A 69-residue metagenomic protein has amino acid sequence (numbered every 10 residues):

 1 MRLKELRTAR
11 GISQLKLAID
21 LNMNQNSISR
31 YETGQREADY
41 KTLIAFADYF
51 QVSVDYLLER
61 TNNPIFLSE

Functional and structural regions predicted by a protein language model:
R2-D20, A45: Short basic helix-loop element that most often maps to the first helix and adjoining turn of HTH DNA-binding modules
A9, L58-E69: Short, charged recognition helix plus adjacent turn of helix-turn-helix-like nucleic-acid-binding domains
S13, N24-S27, D39, S53: Short coil turns linking two alpha-helices in DNA-binding domains
N22, K41-Y56: DNA major-groove recognition helix of helix-turn-helix/homeodomain DNA-binding modules
Q35-D48, P64-F66: Short, basic-rich loop-to-helix N-cap that marks the start of a DNA-contacting helix
